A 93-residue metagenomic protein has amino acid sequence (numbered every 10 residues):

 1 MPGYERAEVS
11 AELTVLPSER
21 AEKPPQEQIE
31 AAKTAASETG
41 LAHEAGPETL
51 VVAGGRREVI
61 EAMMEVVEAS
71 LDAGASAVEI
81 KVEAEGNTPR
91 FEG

Functional and structural regions predicted by a protein language model:
M1-G93: Charge-rich, low-complexity N-terminal segments
